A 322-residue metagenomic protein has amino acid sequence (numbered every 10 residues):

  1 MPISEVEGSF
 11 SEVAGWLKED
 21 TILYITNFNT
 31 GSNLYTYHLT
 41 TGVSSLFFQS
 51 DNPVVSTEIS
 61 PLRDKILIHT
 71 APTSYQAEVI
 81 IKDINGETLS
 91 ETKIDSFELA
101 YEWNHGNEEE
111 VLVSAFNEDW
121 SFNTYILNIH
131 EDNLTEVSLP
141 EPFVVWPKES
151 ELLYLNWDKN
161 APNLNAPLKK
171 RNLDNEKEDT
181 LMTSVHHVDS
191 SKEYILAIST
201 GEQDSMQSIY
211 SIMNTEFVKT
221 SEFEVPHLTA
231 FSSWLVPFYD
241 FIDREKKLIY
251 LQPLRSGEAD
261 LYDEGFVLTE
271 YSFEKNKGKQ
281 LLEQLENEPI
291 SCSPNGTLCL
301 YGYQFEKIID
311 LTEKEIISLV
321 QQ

Functional and structural regions predicted by a protein language model:
M1-D64, P72-S74, V79-N85, F305-Q322: N-terminal "mature head" segments of proteins
M1-V6, G42-Q49, E87-K93, L99 (+4 more regions): A short beta-strand motif characteristic of beta-propeller blades
V6-L23, D51-P61, S96-V111, S138-L155 (+3 more regions): Conserved beta-propeller blade repeats
L23-N29, L67-S74, L112-D119, N123 (+5 more regions): Beta-strand C-termini and the immediately following turn/loop, strongest in propeller blades
Y35-Y37, V43-L155: Long, acidic/polar, low-complexity amphipathic helices and coiled-coil-like
Y37-H38, I80-N85, Y125-E131, L168-N172 (+3 more regions): Beta-propeller blade signature
D119-W234: Acidic, serine/threonine- and glycine-rich low-complexity intrinsically disordered segments that serve as flexible
G201-N295: Intrinsically disordered, low-complexity segments enriched in Gly and acidic/Ser/Thr residues that form flexible
